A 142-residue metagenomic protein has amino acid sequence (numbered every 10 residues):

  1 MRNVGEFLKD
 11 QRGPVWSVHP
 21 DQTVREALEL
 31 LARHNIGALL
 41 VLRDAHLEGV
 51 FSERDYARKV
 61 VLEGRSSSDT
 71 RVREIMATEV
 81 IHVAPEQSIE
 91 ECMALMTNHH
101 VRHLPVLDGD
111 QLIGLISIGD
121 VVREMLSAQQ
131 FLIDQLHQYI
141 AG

Functional and structural regions predicted by a protein language model:
M1-G142: Tandem CBS (Cystathionine beta-synthase) repeat/Bateman regulatory domains
